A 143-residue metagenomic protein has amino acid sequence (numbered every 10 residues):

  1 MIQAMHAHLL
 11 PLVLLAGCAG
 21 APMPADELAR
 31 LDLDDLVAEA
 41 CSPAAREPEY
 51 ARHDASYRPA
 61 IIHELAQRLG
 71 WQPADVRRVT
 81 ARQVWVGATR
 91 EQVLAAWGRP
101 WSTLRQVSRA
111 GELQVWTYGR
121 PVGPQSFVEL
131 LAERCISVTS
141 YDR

Functional and structural regions predicted by a protein language model:
Q3-L12: Sec-dependent signal peptide recognition, specifically the positively charged N-region followed immediately by
L15-G17: C-terminal motif of bacterial Sec signal peptides marking the signal peptidase cleavage site
A19-R143: Residues within mature, well-folded domains
